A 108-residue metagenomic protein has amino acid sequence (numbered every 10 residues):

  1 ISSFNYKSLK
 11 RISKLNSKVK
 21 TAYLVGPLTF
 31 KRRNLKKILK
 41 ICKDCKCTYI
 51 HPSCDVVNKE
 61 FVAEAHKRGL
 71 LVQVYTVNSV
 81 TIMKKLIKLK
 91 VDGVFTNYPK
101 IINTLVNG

Functional and structural regions predicted by a protein language model:
I1-G108: Short loop-to-alpha-helix "cap/lid" segments that border enzyme active sites across diverse enzyme classes
